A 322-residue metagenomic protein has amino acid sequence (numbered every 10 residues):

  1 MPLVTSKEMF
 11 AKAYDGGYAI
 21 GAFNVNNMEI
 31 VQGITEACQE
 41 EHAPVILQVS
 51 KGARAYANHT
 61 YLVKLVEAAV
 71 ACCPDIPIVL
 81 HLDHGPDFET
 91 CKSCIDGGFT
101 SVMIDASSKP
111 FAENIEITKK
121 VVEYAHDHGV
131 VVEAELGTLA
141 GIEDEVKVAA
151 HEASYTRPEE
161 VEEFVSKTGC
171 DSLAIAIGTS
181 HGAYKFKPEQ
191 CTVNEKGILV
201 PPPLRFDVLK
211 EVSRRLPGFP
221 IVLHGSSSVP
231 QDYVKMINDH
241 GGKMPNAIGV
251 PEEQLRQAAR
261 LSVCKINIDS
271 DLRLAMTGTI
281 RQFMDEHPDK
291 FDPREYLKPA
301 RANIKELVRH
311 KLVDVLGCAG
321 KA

Functional and structural regions predicted by a protein language model:
M1-L3, A322: Basic/polar N-terminal segments that are highly enriched at the extreme N-terminus, encompassing both cleavable
V4-K12, N27-A53, T60-V79, H84-P220 (+6 more regions): Alpha/beta enzyme core
T5-G21, K290-F291: Generic N-terminal amphipathic, Lys/Arg-enriched alpha-helix
I20, I104, R294-L297: Active-site oxyanion-binding pockets that recognize sulfate/phosphate
L223-S228: Short catalytic/ligand-gating loop segments at beta-alpha or beta-beta junctions within enzyme catalytic domains
N238-D239, V250-A322: C-terminal alpha-helical cap/extension of soluble enzyme domains
